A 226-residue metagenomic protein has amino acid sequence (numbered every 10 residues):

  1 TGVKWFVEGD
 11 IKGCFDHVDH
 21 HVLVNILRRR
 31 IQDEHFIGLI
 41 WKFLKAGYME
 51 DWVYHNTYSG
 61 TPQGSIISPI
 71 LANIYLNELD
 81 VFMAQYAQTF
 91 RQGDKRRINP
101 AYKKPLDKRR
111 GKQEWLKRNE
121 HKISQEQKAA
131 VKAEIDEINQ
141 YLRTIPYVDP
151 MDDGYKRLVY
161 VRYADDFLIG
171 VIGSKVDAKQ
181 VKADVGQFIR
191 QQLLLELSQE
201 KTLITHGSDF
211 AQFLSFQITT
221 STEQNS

Functional and structural regions predicted by a protein language model:
T1-S226: Non-catalytic terminal/accessory segments
